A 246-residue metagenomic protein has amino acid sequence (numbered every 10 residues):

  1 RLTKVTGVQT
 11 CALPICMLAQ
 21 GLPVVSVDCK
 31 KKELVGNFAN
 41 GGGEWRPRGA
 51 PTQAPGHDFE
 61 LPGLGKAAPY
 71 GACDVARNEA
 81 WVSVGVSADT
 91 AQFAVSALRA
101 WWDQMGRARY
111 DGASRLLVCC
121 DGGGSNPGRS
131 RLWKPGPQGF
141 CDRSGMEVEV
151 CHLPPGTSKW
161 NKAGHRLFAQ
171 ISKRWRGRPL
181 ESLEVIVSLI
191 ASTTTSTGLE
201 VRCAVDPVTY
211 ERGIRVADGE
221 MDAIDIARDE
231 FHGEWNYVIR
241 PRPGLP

Functional and structural regions predicted by a protein language model:
R1-C11: Single conserved hydrophobic/aromatic residue that forms the stacking wall/gate of nucleotide- or nucleobase-binding
A12-T52: Charge-mixed, compositionally biased segments that are often intrinsically disordered regulatory tracts
V25-S26, R115-G122, V150-P155, L189-I190: Extended hydrophobic secondary-structure segments that form protein cores and membrane-embedded regions
C29-E33, D74-A76, G122-G124, P154-T157: Short, flexible loop/turn elements at secondary-structure junctions
T52-C119, G124: Electropositive, glycine- and tryptophan-enriched low-complexity nucleic-acid-binding patches
G128, V150-S172: RNase H-like two-metal-ion nuclease catalytic core shared by retroviral integrases and related mobile-element nucleases
W133-E149: Two-metal-ion acidic nuclease core segments, chiefly of the RNase H-like superfamily
G177-P246: C-terminal accessory extensions appended to soluble enzyme cores
